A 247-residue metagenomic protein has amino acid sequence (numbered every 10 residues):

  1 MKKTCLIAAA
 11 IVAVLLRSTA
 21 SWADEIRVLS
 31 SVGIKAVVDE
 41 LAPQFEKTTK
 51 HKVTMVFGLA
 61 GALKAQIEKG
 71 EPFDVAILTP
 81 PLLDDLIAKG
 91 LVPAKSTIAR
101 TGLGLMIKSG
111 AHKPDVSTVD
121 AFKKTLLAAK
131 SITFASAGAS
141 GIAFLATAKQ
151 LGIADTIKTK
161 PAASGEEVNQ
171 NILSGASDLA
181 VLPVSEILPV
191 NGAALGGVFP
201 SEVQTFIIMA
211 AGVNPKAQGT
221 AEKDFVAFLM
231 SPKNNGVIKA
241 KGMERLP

Functional and structural regions predicted by a protein language model:
M1-T4: Positively charged n-region of N-terminal signal peptides that target proteins for export
L6-A13: Sec-dependent N-terminal signal peptides
V14-L15, L86: Hydrophobic alpha-helical membrane context
W22-F57, G61, A65-K69, I77-K89 (+2 more regions): Exported/periplasmic ABC-transporter solute-binding proteins
